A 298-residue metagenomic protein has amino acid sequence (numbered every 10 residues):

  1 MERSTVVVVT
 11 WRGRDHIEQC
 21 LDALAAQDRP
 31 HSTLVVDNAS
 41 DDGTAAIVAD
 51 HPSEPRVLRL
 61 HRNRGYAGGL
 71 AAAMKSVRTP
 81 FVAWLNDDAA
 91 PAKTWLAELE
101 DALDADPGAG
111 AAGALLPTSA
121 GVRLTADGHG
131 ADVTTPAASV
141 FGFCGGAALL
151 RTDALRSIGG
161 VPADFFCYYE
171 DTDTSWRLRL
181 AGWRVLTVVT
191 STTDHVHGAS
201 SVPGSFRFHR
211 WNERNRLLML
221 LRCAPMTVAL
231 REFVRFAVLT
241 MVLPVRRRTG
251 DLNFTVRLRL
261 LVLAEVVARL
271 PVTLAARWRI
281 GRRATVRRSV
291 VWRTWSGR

Functional and structural regions predicted by a protein language model:
R3-T5, S32, D173: Cell-envelope/extracellular polymer assembly enzymes that use nucleotide-activated donors
D22-H31: Short, acidic, metal-binding catalytic loop of nucleotide-sugar glycosyltransferases
A23, D37-A46, R62, A92: A conserved acidic beta->alpha catalytic loop
P30-A39, L58-L60: Short beta-strand/loop segment that forms part of the nucleotide-sugar
R59, A67-K75, A89-C167, T172 (+2 more regions): Acidic/His-rich active-site region of diverse nucleotide-sugar glycosyltransferases
V82: Short aromatic/hydrophobic "clamp" motif used to bind/position activated sugar donors
A181-F206, N215, M219: Active-site donor/metal-binding and catalytic loop motifs of nucleotide-sugar-dependent glycosylation enzymes
V228-R298: Non-catalytic, C-terminal membrane-associated alpha-helical segments of glycosyltransferases
